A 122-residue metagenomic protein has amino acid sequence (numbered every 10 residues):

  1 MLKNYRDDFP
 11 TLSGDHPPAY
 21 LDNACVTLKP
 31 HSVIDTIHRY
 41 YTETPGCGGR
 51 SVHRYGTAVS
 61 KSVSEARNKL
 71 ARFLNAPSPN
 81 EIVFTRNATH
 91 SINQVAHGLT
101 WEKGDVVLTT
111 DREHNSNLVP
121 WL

Functional and structural regions predicted by a protein language model:
M1-L122: Pyridoxal 5′-phosphate
